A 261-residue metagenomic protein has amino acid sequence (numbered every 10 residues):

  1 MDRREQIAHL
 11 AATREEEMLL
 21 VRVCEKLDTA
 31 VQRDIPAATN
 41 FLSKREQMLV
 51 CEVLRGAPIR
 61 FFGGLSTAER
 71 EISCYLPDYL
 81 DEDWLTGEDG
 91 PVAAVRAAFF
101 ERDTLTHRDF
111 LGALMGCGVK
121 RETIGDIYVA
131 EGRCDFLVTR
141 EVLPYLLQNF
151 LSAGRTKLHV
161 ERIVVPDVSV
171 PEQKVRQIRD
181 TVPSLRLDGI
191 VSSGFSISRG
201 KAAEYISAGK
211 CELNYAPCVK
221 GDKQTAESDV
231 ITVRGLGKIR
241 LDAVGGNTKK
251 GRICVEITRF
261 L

Functional and structural regions predicted by a protein language model:
M1-G194, P217, G237-L261: Ferredoxin-like alpha/beta domains used as RNA- or RNAP-binding modules
S184-G235: Basic (Lys/Arg-enriched) interaction patch that binds polyanionic ligands
